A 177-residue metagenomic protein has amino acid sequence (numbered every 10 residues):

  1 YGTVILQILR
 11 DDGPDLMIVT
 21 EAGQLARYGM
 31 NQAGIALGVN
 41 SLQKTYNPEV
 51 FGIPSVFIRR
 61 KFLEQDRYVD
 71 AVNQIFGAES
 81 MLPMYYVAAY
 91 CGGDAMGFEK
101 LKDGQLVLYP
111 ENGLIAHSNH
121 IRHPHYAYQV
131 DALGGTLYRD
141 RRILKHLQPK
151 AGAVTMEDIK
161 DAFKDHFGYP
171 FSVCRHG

Functional and structural regions predicted by a protein language model:
Y1-S55, V69, M81-P83: A contiguous strand-loop segment
I58-R60: Second-shell loop/turn segments in exported
L63-G177: C-terminus-biased signal that marks the final domain/tail of proteins
